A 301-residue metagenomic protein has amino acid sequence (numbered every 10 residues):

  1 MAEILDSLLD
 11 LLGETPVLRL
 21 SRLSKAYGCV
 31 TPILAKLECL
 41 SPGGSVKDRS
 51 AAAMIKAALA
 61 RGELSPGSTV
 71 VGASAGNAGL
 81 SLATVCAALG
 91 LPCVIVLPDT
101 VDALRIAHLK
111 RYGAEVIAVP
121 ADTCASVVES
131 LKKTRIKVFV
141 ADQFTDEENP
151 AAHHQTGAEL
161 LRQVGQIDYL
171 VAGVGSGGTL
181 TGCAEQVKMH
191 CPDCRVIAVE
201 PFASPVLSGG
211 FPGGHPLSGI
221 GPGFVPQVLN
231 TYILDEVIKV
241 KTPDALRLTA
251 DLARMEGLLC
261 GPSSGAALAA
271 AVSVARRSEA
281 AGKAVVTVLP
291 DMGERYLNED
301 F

Functional and structural regions predicted by a protein language model:
M1-F301: PLP-dependent amino-acid enzyme catalytic core
